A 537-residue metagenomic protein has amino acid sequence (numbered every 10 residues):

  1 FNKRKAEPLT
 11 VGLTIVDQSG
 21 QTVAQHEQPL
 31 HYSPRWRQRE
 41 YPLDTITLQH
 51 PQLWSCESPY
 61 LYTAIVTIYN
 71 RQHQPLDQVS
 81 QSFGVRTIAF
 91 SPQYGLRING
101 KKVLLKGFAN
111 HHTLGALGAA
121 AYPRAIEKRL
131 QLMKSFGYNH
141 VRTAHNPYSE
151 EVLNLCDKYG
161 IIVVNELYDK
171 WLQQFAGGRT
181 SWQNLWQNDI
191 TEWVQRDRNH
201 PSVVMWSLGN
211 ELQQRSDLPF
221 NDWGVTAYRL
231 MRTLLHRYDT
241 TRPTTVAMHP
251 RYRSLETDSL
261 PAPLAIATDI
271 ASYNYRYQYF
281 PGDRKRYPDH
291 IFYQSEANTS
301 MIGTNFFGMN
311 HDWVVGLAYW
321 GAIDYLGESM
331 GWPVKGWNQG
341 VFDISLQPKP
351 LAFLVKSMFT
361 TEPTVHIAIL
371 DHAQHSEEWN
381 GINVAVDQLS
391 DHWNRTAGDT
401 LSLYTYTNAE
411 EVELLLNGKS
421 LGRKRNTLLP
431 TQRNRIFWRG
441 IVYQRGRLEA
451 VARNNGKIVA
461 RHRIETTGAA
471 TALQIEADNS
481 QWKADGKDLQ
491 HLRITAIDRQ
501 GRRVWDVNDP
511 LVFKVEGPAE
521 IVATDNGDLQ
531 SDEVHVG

Functional and structural regions predicted by a protein language model:
F1-E150, L155, Y159-V163, D189 (+7 more regions): Secreted/periplasmic carbohydrate-active enzymes, especially glycoside hydrolases
L130-I382, D387-W393: Substrate-binding/catalytic cleft of secreted carbohydrate-active enzymes, primarily glycoside hydrolases
